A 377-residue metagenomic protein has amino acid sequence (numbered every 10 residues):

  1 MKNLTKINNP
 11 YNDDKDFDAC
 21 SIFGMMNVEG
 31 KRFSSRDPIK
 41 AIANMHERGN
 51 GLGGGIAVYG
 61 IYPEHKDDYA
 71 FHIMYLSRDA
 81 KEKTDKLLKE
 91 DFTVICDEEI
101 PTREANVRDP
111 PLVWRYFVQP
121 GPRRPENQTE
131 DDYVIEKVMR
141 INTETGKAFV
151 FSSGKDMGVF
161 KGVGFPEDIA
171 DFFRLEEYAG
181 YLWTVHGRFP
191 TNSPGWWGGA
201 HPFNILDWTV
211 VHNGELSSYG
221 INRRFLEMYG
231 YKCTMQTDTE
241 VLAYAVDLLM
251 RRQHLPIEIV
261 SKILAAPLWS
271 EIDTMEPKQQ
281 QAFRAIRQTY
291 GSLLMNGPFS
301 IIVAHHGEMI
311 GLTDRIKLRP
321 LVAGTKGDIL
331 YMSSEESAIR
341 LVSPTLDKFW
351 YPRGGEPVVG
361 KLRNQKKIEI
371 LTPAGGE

Functional and structural regions predicted by a protein language model:
M1-E377: Conserved short alpha-helical segments that host acidic/polar catalytic motifs at enzyme active sites
